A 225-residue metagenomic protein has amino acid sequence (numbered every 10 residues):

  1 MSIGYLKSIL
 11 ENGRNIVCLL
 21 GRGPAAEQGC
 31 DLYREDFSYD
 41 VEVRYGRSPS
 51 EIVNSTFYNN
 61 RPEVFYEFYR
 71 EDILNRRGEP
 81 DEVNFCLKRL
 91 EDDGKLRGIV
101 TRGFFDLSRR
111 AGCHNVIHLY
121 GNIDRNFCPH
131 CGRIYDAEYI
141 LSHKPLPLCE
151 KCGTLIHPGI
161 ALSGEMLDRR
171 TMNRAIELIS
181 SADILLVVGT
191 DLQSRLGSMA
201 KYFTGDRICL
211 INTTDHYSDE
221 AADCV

Functional and structural regions predicted by a protein language model:
M1-V225: Conserved catalytic core of sirtuin-type NAD+-dependent deacylases
